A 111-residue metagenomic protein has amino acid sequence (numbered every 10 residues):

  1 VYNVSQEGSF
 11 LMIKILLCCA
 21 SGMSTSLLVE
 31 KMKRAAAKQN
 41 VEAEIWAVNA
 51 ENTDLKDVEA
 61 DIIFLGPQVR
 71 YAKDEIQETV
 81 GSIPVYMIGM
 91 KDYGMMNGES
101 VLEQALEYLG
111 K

Functional and structural regions predicted by a protein language model:
V1-L11: Short, Lys/Arg-enriched N-terminal segments with co-localized hydrophobic residues within the first ~10-30 amino acids
I13-N52: Conserved active-site segments centered on acidic
K14, P84-K111: Ser/Thr/Gly-rich flexible loops in soluble cytosolic domains mediating phosphotransfer, phosphorylation
K14-A20, D61-F64, Y86-G89: Short glycine-rich or small-residue beta-strand-to-loop segments that form or flank ligand, phosphate, metal/Fe-S
G22-M23, P67-R70, K91-D92: Short, surface-exposed acidic/glycine-rich loop or hinge patches that mediate macromolecular interfaces
E30, R34, E78, E103 (+1 more regions): Short, well-ordered alpha-helices that flank and scaffold nucleotide-derived cofactor binding pockets
A43-N52, V58-E59, L65-V85, M96-N97 (+1 more regions): Cofactor-cradling patches in redox/metallo enzymes
